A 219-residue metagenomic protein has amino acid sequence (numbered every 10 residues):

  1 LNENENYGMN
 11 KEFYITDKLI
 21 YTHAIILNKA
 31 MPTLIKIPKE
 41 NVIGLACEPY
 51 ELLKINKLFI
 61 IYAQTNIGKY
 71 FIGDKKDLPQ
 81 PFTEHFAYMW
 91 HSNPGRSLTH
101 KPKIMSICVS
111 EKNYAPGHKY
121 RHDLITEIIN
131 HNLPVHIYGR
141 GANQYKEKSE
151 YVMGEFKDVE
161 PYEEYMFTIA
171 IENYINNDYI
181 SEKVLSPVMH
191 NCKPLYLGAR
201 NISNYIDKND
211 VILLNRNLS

Functional and structural regions predicted by a protein language model:
L1-L213: Nucleotide-sugar donor-binding catalytic core of glycosyltransferases
N215-S219: Short, intrinsically disordered, charge-balanced linker/junction segments flanking boundaries in proteins
